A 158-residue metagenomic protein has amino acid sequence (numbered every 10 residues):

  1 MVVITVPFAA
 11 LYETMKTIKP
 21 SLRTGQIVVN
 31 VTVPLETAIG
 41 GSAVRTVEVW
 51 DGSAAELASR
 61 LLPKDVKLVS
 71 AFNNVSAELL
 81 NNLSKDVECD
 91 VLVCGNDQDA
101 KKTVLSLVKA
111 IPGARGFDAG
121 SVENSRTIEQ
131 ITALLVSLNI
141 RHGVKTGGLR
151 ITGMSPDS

Functional and structural regions predicted by a protein language model:
M1-V29, V33-G41: Rossmann-like NAD(P)-binding element
A10, T32-L35, V75-S76, D97 (+1 more regions): Glycine-rich beta-alpha junction loops
K16, E56, R60, S106: Active-site phosphate/pyrophosphate- and oxyanion-stabilizing loops and adjacent acidic/basic residues in soluble
T24, L62-K64, I111-P112: Short, structured coil segments at secondary-structure junctions
V29, K67-N73, G116-A119: General beta-strand structural signal in soluble alpha/beta enzymes
G41-D51, E56, N82-D99: Short beta-strand and adjoining strand-loop segment in the mid-core of the Rossmann-like NAD(P)-dependent dehydrogenase
E48-N73: Rossmann-fold dehydrogenase core element
E88-S158: Active-site-lining helix/loop region of Rossmann-like oxidoreductase modules
